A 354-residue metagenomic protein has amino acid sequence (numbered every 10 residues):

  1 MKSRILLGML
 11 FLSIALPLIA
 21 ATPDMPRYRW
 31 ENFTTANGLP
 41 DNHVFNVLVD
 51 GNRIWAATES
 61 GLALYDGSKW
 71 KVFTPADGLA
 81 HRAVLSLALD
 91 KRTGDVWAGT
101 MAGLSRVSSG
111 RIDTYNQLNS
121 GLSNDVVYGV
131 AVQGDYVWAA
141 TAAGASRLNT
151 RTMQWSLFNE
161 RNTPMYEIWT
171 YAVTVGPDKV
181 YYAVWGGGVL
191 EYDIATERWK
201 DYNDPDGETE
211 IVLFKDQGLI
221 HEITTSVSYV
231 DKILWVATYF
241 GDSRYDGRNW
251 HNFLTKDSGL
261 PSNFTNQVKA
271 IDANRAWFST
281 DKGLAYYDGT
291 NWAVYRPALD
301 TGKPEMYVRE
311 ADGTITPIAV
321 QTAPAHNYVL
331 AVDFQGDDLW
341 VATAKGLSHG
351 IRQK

Functional and structural regions predicted by a protein language model:
R4, M9-S13, L18-K354: Carboxylate-rich, polar loop motifs that coordinate divalent cations or form catalytic acidic clusters
